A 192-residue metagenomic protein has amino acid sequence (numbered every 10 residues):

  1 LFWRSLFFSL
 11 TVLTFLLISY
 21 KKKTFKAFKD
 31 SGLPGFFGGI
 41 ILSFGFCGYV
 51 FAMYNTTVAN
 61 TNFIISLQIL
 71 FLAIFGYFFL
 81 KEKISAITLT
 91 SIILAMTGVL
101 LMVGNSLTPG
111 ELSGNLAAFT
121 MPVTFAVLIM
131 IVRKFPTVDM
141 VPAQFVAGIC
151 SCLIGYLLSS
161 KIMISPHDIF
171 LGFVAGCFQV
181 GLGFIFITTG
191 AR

Functional and structural regions predicted by a protein language model:
F2-L10, V50-K81: Specific alpha-helical transmembrane segments that line the substrate/conduction pathway and gating interfaces
S9, T24-G48, S113-M121, Y156 (+2 more regions): Loop-to-transmembrane-helix transition segments
L10-F15, L72-A73, L107-I162: Transmembrane alpha-helical segments that form core, pore/gating elements of small-molecule transporters/exporters
V12, L16, L42, I74-F75 (+4 more regions): Hydrophobic transmembrane alpha-helices of multi-pass small-molecule transport proteins
L13, F46-V50, L70-A73, V103 (+2 more regions): Residues that mark transmembrane-helix kinks and helix-interface sites in multi-pass secondary transporters
K29-F37, I84-M96, G114-A118, T137-I149 (+1 more regions): Cytoplasmic-side transmembrane-helix entry/capping segments in multi-pass membrane proteins
G48-I65, V138-V141, I185-R192: Structural motif at transmembrane-helix junctions in multi-pass transporters
N62-I65, K81-L101, T108-N115, P166 (+1 more regions): Loop-to-transmembrane alpha-helix entry segments
